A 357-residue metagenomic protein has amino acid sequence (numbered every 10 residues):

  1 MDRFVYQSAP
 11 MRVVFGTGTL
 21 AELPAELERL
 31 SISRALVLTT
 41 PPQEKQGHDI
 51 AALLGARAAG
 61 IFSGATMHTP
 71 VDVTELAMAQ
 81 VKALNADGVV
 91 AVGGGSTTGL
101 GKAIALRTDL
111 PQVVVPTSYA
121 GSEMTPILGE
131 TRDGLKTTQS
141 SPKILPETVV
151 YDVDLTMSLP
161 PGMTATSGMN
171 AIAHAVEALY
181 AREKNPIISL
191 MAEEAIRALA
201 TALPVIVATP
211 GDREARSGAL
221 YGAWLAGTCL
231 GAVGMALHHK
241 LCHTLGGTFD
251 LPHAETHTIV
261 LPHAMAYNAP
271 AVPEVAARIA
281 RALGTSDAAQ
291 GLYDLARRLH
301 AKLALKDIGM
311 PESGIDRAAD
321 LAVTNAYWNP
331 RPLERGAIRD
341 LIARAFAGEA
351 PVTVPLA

Functional and structural regions predicted by a protein language model:
M1-D87, L305: ATP/NTP phosphate-donor binding region
M11, A21, A25, L106-L190 (+2 more regions): A glycine/threonine-rich phosphate-anchoring loop and its flanking beta-alpha core in nucleotide/phosphate-binding
L20-L23, E44-H48, V71, S96-A103 (+3 more regions): Short glycine/serine/threonine-rich phosphate/pyrophosphate-binding segments that cradle anionic phosphate groups
V81-I104, T108-Y119, L241: A short, small-residue-rich loop immediately preceding and capping a beta-strand
G121, W224-H257, T324-W328: Glycine-rich phosphate/pyrophosphate-binding beta-alpha loops
I196-C242: Oxyanion-binding "anion nests"
T248-I315, P351, P355-A357: Gly/Pro-rich interdomain helix-loop hinge
E312-A357: Short, amphipathic C-terminal "tail helix"
